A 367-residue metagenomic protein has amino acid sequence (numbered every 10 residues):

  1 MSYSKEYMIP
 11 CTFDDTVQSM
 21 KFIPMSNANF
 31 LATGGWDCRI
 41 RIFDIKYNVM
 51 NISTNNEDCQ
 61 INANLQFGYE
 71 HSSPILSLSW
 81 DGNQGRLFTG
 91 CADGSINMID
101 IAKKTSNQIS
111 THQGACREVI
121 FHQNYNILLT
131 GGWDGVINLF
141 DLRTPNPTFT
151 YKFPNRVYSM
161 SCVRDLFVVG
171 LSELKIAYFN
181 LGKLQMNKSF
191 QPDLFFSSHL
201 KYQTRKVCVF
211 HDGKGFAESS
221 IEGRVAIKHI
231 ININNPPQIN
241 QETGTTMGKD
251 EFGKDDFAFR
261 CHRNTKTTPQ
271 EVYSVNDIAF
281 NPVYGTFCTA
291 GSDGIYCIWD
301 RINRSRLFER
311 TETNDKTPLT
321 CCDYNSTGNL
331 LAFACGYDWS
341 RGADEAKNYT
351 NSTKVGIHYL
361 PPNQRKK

Functional and structural regions predicted by a protein language model:
M1-K367: WD40-repeat beta-propeller superdomains and closely related acidic/aromatic-rich repeat-like regions
